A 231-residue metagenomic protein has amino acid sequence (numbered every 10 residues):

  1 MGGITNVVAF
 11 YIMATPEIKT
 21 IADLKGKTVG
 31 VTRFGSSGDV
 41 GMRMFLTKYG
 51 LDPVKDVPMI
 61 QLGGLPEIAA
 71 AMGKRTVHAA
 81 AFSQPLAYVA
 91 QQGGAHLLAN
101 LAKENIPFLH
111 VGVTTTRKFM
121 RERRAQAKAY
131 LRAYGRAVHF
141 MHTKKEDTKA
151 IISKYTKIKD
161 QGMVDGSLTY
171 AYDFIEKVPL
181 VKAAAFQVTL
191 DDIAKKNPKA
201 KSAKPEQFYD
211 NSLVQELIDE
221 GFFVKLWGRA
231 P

Functional and structural regions predicted by a protein language model:
M1-K74, H78-Q84, H96-P107: Short, glycine-/small- and polar/acidic-enriched structural segments that line small-molecule recognition paths
P16, Q84, R117, V181-A183: Short secondary-structure boundary segments
I18, L51, I158, P198-A200 (+1 more regions): Helix N-cap/coil-helix junction residues
G26, Q92, D210: Phosphate-coordinating loops and pocket residues in cytosolic domains that bind phosphorylated ligands
P66-K157: Pocket-lining segment of extracytoplasmic ligand-binding domains
R121-A203: Secondary-structure end/capping motifs
A194-P231: Conserved C-terminal helix/tail region of periplasmic/extracytoplasmic solute-binding proteins
